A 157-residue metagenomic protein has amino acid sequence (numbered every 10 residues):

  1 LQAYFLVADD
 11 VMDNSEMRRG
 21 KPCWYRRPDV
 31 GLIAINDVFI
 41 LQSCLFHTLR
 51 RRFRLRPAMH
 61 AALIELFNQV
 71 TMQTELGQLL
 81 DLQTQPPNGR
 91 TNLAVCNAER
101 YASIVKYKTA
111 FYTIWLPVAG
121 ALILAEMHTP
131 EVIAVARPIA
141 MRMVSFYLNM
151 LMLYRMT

Functional and structural regions predicted by a protein language model:
L1-T157: Mg2+-dependent prenyl diphosphate-binding active-site environment of isoprenoid biosynthetic enzymes
